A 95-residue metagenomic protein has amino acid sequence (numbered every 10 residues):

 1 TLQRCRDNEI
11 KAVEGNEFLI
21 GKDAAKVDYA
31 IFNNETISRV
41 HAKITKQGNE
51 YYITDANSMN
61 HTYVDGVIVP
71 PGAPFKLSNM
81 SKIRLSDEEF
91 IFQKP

Functional and structural regions predicted by a protein language model:
T1-E35, T45-Q47, F75, K82 (+3 more regions): Intrinsically disordered, low-complexity acidic Ser/Thr-rich regulatory segments
D28, H41-K82: Forkhead-associated
S38: Beta-rich catalytic cores
